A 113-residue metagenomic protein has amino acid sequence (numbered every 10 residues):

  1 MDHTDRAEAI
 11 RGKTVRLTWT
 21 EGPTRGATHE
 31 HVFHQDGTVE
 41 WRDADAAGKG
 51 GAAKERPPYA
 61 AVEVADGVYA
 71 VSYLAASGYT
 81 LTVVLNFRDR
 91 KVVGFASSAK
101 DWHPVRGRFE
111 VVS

Functional and structural regions predicted by a protein language model:
M1-R25: Tryptophan-anchored aromatic micro-motifs
D5, A70-S113: Beta-sheet ligand-binding and adhesion/scaffold domains
A9-R16, D36-E40, A65-S72, V92-V93: Short, hydrophobic/aromatic-rich segments at coil-to-beta transitions
T18-T20, H34, R42, L74 (+1 more regions): A structural detector for beta-sheet-dominated domains
G22-T24, T38, A46-G48, D66-V68 (+3 more regions): Generic "edge-of-domain/loop-turn" microfeature
R25-Y59, S98: N-terminal glycine/threonine-rich, aromatic-flanked beta-hairpin/loop signature
A47-L85: Contiguous, well-ordered beta-strand patches that form the walls/edges of small beta-barrel/beta-sandwich domains
